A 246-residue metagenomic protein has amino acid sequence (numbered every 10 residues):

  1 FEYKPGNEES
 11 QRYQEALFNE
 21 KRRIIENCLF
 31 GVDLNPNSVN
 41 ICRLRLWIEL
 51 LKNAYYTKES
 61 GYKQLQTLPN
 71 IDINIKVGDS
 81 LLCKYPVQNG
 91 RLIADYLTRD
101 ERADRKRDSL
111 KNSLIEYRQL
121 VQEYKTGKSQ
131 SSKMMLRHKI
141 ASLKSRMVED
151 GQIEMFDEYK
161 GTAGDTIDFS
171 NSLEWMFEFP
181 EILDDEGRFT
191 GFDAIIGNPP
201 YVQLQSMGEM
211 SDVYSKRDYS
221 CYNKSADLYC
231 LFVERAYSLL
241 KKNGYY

Functional and structural regions predicted by a protein language model:
F1-Y246: SAM-dependent methyltransferase catalytic region
